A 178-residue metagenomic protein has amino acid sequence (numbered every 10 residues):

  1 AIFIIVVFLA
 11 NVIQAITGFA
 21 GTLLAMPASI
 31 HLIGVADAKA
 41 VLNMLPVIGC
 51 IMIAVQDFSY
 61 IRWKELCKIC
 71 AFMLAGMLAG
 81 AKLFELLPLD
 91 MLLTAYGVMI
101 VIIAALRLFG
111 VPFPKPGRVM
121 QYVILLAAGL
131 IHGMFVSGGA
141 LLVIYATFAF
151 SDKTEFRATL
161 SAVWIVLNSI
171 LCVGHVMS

Functional and structural regions predicted by a protein language model:
A1-I5, L89-T94, G117-I124, M177-S178: Juxtamembrane helix-entry segments on the extracytoplasmic side of multipass membrane proteins
I2-C67, L125, G129, A140-S178: Small-residue-rich hydrophobic segments that form or flank transmembrane alpha-helices in multi-pass membrane proteins
G18-F19, M73, M77, G133-S137 (+1 more regions): Transmembrane alpha-helical core positions of polytopic small-molecule transporters
A36-L108: Membrane helix-loop-helix hairpins that form the core translocation module of multi-pass transporters
L78, K82, F109, G129-L130 (+2 more regions): Mid-bilayer segments of alpha-helical transmembrane spans in multi-pass integral membrane proteins that mediate
I102-F109, M134, G138, Y145 (+1 more regions): Short, well-ordered alpha-helical segments in soluble proteins
L108-V119: Membrane interface segments of multi-pass transport proteins and intramembrane proteases
R118-S137: Hydrophobic alpha-helical transmembrane segments of multi-pass integral membrane proteins, predominantly secondary
